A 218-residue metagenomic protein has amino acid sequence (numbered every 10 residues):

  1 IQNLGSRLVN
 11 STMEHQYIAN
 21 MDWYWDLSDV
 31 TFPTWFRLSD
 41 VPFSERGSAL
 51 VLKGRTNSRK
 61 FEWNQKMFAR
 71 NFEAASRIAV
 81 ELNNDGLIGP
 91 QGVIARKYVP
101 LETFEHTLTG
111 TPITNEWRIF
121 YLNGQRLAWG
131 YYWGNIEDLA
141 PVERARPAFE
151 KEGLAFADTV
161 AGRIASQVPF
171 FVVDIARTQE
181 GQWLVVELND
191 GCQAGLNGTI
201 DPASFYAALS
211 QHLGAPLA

Functional and structural regions predicted by a protein language model:
I1-N115, W133-I136, V142-D158: Active-site nucleotide/adenylate-binding loops and adjacent lid/helix of ATP-dependent enzymes
Q2, Q16, Q65, Q91 (+5 more regions): Residue-identity detector for glutamine
V9-S11, W35-L38, I78-E81, Y121-G124 (+4 more regions): Short, surface-exposed, polar/charged, turn-prone segments marking secondary-structure boundaries
T56, P100-D138, D158-F171, Q179-Q182 (+1 more regions): Phosphate-binding core of ATP-grasp and ATP-grasp-like enzymes
K66, Y131, I200-A203: Residues in and immediately flanking transmembrane alpha helices
K151, S166-V168, R177-A218: C-terminal active-site "lid" helix and adjoining low-complexity regulatory extension at the edge of ATP-using catalytic
